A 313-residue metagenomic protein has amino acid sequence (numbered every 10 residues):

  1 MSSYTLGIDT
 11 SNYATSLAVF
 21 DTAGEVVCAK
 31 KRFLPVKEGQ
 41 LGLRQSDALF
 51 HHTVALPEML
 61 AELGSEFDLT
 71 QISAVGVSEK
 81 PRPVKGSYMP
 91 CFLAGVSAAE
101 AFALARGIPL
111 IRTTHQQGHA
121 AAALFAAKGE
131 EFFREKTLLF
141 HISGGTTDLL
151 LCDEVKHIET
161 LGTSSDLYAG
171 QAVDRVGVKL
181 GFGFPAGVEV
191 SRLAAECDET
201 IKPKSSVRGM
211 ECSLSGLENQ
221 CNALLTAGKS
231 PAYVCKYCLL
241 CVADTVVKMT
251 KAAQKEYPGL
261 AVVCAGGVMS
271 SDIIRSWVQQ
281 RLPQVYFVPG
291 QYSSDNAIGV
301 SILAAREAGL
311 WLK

Functional and structural regions predicted by a protein language model:
M1-S2, I108, R112-T137, I302-L303: Conserved phosphate-binding catalytic cores of ATP/NTP-utilizing and phosphoryl-transfer enzymes
S3, T10-S11, A18, V27-A29 (+4 more regions): A short helix-loop
S11-F50, H157-T160: Short glycine-rich, Thr/Ser-proximal phosphate-binding strand/loop in the N-terminal lobe of ATP-dependent enzymes
K30-R32, H51-E66, T245-T250: Short, well-ordered amphipathic alpha-helical segments that serve as non-catalytic structural scaffolds within diverse
A61-S97: Short beta-strand-loop/turn "lid" adjacent to the catalytic site in phosphate-handling enzymes
V77-K80, S143-G145, V263-S271: Glycine-rich beta-strand-to-loop/alpha-helix junction loops that act as flexible
H119-A123, V288-K313: Glycine-rich phosphate-binding/hydrolytic loop that grips phosphoryl groups
S191-V262, V268-Y286, A305-K313: A contiguous, well-structured pocket-lining segment that forms one wall/lid of small-molecule binding clefts in soluble
